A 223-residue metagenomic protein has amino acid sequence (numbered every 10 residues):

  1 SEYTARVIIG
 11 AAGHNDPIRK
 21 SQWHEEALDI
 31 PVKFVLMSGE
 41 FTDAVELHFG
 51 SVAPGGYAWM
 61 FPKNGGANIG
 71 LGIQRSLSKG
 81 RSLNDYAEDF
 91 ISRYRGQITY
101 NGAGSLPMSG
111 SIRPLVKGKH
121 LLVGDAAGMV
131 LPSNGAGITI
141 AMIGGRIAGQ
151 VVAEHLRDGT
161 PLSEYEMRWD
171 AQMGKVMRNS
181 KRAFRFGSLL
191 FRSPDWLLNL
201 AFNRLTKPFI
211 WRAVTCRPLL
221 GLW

Functional and structural regions predicted by a protein language model:
S1, V32, G96-Q97, D125 (+4 more regions): Intrinsic structural disorder
S1-Y100, P107, I112-P114, G128-M129: Predominantly flavin-linked oxidoreductase catalytic cores and closely associated redox partners
A5, F41-G50, P132, Y165-A171 (+1 more regions): Short flexible/disordered coil segments
I9-Q22, N68-L71, N134-G144, R192-I210 (+1 more regions): Hydrophobic transmembrane alpha-helix bundles
A67, S111-S180: Conserved mid-domain beta->alpha element of the FAD-binding
N84-A87, H120, S180-A183: A general structural signal for well-ordered alpha-helical segments in protein cores
Q150-W223: C-terminal helical "tail/cap" subdomain of flavin- and related membrane-associated enzymes
